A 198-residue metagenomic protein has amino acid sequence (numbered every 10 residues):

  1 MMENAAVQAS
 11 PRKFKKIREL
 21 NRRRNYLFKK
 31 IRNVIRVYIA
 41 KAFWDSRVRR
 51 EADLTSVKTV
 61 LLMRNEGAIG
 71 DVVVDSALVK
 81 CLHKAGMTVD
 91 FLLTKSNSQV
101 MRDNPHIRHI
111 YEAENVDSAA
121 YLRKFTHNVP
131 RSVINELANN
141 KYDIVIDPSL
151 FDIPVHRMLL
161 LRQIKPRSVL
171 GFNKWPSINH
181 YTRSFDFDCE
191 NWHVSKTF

Functional and structural regions predicted by a protein language model:
M2-F198: Catalytic machinery of carbohydrate-active enzymes, primarily nucleotide-sugar-dependent glycosyltransferases
